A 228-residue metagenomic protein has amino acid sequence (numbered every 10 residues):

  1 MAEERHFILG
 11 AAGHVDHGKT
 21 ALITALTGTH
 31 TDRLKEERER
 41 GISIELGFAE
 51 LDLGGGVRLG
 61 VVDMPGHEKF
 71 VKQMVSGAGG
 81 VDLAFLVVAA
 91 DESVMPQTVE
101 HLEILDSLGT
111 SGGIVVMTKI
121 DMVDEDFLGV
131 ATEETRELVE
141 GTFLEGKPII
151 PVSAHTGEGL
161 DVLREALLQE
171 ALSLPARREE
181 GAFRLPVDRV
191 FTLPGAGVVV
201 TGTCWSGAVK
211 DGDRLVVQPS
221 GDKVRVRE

Functional and structural regions predicted by a protein language model:
M1-E3, A12-H14, E36, R40-G41 (+8 more regions): Replace "in large, NTP-powered and nucleic-acid-processing enzymes" with "in large, NTP-powered factors and other
M1-M64: Conserved G1/Walker A P-loop phosphate-binding module
E4-R5, I44-E45, E68-V71, A78 (+5 more regions): Amphipathic alpha-helical transducer elements in NTP-driven molecular machines
T24, K72, S76, L86 (+8 more regions): Solvent-exposed alpha-helical segments within well-ordered globular domains of core cellular machineries
T27, T31, K35, E39 (+10 more regions): Signal for well-folded cores of large energy- and translation-related assemblies
V57-L59, M64-K69, G79-V130: Conserved Switch II/interswitch segment of TRAFAC-class P-loop GTPases
E137-E228: Conserved catalytic-core segments of large NTP-driven translation/proteostasis enzymes
